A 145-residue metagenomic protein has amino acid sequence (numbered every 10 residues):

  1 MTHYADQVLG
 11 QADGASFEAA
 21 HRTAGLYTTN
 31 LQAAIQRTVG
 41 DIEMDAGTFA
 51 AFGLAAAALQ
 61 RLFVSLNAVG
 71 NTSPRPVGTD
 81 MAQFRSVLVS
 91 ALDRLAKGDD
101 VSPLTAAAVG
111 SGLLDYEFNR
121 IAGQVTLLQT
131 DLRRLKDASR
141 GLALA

Functional and structural regions predicted by a protein language model:
M1-F49, A68-A145: Long, hydrophobic alpha-helical segments that serve as membrane-spanning/inserting helices
Q60: Gly/Thr-rich phosphate-binding loop signature of adenosyl cofactor/nucleotide-binding cores
V64-S65: Extracellular/lumenal glycan-associated surfaces
